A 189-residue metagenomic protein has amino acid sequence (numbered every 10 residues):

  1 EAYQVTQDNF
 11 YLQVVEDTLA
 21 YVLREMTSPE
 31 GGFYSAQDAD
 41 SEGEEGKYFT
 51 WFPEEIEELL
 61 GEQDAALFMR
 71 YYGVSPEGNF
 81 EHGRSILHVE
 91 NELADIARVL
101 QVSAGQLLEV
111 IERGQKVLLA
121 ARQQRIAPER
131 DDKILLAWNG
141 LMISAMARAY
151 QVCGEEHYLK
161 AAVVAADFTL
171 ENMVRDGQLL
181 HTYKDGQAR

Functional and structural regions predicted by a protein language model:
E1-R189: Glycan-recognition and catalytic cores of secretory/periplasmic carbohydrate-active enzymes
